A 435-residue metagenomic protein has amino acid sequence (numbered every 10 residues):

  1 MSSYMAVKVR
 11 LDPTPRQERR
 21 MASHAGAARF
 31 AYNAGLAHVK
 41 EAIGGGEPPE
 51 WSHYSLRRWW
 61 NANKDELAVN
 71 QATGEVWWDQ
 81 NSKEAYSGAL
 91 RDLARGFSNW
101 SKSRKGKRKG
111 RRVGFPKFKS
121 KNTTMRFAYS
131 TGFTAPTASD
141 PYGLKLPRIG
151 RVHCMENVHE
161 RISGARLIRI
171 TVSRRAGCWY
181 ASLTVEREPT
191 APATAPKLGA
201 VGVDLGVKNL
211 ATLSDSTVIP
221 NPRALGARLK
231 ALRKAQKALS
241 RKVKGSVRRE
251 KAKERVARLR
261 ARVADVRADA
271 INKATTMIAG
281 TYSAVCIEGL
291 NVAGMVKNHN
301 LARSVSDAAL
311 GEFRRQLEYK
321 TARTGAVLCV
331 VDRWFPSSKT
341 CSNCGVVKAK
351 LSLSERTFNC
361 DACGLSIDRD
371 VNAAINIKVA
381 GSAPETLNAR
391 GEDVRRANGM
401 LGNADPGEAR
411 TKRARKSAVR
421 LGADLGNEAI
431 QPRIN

Functional and structural regions predicted by a protein language model:
M1-N435: Nucleic-acid substrate recognition interfaces
